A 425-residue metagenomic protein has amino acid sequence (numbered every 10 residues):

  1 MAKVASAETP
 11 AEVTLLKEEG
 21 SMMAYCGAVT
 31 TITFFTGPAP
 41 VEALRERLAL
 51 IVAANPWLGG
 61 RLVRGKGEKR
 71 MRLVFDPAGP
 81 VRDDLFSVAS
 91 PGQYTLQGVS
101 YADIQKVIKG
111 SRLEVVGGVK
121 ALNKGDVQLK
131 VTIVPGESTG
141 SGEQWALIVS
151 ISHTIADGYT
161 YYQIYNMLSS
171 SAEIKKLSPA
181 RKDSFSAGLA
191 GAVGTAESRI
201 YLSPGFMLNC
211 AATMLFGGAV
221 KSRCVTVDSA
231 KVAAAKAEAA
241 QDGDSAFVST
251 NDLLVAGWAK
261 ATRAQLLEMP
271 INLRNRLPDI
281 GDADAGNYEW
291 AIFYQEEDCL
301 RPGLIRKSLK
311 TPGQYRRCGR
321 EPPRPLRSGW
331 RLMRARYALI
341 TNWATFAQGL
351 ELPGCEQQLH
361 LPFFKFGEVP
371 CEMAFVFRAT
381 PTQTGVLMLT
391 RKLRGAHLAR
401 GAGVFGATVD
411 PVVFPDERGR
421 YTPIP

Functional and structural regions predicted by a protein language model:
M1-K69, V220-P425: Acyl-CoA-dependent O-acyltransferases
S21-A24, T132-P135, N209-F216, F375-F377: Short, flexible, solvent-exposed loop/turn segments with mixed acidic/basic and small polar residues
A43-L44, T154-K175, A264: Classical protein tyrosine phosphatase
A49-I151, D157-G158, N166: Acyl-thioester-dependent condensation/acyltransferase catalytic cores
L58-K109, K176-S203, Q265-Q295: Small-residue-rich loop/turn and linker elements
P135-G142, S170-L177, Q241-V248, K260-L266: Secondary-structure boundary elements
A146-Y161, L253-R263: Hydrophobic mid-domain F-helix/FG-region of cytochrome P450s
A187-A246: Flexible, P/S/T/G-rich "lid" or insertion loops adjacent to the active sites of thioester-utilizing
